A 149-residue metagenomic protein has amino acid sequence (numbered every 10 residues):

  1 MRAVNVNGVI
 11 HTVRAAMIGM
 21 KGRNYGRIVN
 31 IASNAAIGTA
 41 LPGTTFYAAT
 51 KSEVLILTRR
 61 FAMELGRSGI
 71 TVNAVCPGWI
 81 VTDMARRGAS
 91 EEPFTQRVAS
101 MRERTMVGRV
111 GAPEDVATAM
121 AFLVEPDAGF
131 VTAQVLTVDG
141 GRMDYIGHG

Functional and structural regions predicted by a protein language model:
M1-I10, Y25, V29, V54 (+1 more regions): Catalytic Tyr-X3-Lys loop
V13, T50, T58: Active-site helix of classical SDR
I18, M63-E64, G129: Alpha-helical segment proximal to the catalytic Tyr-Lys
S33: Residue(s) in the substrate-gating loop at a strand-loop-helix junction that position the organic substrate next
T39-A48, R60: Active-site loop-to-helix junction immediately N-terminal to the catalytic Tyr of the SDR YXXXK motif in Rossmann-fold
G66, T71, V131-A133: Short, small/polar-rich loop/turn modules that mediate ligand/substrate recognition or access, typified
R67, W79-R104, Y145-G149: A glycine/serine/threonine-rich, flexible loop-to-helix segment that serves as the NAD(P) cofactor-binding "lid"
A121, T132-G149: Short C-terminal tail/terminal secondary-structure segment of NAD(P)H-dependent dehydrogenase/reductase domains
